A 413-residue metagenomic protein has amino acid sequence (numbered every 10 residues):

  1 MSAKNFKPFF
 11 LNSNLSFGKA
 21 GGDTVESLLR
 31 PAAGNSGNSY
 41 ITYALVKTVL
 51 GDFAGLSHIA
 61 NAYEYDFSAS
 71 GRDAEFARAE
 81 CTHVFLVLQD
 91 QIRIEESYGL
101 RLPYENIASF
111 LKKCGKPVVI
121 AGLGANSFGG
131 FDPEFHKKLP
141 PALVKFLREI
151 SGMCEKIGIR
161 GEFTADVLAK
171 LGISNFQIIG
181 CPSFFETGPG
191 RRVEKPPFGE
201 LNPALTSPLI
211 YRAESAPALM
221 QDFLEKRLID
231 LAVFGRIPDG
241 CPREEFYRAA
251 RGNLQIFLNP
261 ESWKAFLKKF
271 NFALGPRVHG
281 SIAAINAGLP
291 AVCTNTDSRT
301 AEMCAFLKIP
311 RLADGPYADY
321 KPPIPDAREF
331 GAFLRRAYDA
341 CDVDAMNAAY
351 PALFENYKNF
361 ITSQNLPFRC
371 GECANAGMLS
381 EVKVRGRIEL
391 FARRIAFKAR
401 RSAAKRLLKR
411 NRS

Functional and structural regions predicted by a protein language model:
M1-S413: Active-site anion-handling motifs in enzyme catalytic cores
